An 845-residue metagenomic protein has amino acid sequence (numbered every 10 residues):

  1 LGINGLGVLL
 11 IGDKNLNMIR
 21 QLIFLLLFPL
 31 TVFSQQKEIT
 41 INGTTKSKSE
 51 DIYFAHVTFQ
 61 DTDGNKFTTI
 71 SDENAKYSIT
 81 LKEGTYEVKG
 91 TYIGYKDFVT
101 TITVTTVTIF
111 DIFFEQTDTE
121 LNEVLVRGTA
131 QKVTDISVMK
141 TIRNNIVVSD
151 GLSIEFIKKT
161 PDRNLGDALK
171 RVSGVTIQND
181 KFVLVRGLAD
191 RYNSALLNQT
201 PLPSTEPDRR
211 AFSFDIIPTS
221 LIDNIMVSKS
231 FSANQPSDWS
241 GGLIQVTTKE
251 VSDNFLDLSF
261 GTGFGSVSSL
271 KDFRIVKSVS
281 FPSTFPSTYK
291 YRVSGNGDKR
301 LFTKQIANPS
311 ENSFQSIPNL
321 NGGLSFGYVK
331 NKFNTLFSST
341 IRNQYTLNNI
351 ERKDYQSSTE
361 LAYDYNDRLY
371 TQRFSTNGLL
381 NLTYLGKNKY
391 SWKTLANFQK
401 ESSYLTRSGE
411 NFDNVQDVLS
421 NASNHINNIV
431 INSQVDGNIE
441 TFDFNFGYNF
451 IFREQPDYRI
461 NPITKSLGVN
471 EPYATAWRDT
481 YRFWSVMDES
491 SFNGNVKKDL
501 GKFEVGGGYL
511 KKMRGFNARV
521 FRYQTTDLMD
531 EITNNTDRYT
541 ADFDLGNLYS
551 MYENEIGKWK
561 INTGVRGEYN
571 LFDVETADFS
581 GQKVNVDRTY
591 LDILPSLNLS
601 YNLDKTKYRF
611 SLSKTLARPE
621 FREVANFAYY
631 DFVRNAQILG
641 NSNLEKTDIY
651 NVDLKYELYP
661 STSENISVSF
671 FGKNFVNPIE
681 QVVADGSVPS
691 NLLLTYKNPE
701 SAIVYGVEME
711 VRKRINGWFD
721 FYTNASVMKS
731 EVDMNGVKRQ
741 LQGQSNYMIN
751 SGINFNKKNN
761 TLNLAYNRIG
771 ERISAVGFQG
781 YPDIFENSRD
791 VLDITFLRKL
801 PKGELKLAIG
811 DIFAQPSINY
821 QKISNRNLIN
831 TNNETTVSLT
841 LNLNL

Functional and structural regions predicted by a protein language model:
K46, H56-Q60, T91-I93, I109-E155 (+1 more regions): Short, acidic, small-residue-rich periplasmic hinge/interaction motif at the N-terminus of Gram-negative outer-membrane
I109-F113, L165-A168, V183-L184, R209-I216 (+2 more regions): N-terminal periplasmic accessory domains that precede and gate Gram-negative outer-membrane beta-barrel machines
R171-S173, T200-K229, K249, F273-V276: Short acidic/polar hinge/loop motifs at secondary-structure boundaries that mediate gating or recognition
T200-P201, K400, F452-Y458, S466 (+9 more regions): Surface-exposed extracellular loop regions of Gram-negative outer-membrane beta-barrel proteins, predominantly
Q305-L405, V435-N438, L597: Transmembrane beta-barrel wall of Gram-negative outer-membrane proteins
E489-N493, L528-N547, L639-N641, E645 (+6 more regions): Outer membrane beta-barrel strand-and-loop segments of large Gram-negative receptors, especially TonB-dependent
E555-I561, N570, G672-N674, T695-S774 (+1 more regions): Gram-negative outer-membrane beta-barrel transporters
F721, R768-A775, F796-L845: C-terminal beta-signal and adjacent terminal beta-strands/loops of Gram-negative outer-membrane beta-barrel proteins
